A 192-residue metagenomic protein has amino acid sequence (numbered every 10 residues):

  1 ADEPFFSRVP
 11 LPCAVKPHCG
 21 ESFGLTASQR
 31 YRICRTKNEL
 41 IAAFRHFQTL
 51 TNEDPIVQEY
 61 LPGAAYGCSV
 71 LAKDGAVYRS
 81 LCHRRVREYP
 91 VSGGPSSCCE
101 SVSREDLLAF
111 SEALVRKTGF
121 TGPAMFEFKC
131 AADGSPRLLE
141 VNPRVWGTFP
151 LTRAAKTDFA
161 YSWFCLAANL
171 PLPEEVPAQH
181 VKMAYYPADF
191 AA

Functional and structural regions predicted by a protein language model:
A1-Y31: A conserved helix-loop-beta module that forms one wall/lid of the active-site cleft in ATP-utilizing catalytic domains
L11-C13, Y66-C68, F126, V181: Change "...and in nucleic-acid phosphodiester-cleaving endonucleases..." to "...and in nucleic-acid processing enzymes
R35-G93, E100-E112, K129-R137: Phosphate-binding site of ATP-dependent enzymes
I56-V57, T121-F126, P173-Q179: Flexible, glycine/charged-enriched surface loops at secondary-structure junctions
V86-P90, P95-C98, N142-K156: Glycine-rich phosphate/pyrophosphate-binding beta-alpha loops
R116-P150: Conserved metal-phosphate-binding beta-hairpin within the catalytic cores of diverse ATP-dependent phosphoryl-transfer
T121-G122, R153-A160: NAD(P)-dinucleotide binding in Rossmann-like oxidoreductases
C165-A192: Peripheral (often C-terminal) accessory segments that flank ATP-dependent C-N-forming ligase machineries
